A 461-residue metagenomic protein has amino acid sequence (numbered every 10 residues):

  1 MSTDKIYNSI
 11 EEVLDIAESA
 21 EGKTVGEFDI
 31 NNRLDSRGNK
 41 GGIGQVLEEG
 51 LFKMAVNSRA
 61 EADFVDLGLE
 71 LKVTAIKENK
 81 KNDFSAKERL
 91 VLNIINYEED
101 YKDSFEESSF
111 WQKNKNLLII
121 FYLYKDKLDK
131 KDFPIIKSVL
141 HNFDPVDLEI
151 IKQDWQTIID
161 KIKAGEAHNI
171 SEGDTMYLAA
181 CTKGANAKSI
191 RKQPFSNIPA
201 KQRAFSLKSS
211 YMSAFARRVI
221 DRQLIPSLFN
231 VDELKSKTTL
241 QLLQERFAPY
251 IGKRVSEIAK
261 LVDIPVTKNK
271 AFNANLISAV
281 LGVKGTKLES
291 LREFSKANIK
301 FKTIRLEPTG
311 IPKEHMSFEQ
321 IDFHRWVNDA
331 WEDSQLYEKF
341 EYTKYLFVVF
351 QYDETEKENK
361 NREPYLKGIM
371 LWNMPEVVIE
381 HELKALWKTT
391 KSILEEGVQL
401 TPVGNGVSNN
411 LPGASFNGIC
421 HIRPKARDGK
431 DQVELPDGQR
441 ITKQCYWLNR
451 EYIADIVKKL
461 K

Functional and structural regions predicted by a protein language model:
M1-K461: Nucleic-acid endonuclease domains
